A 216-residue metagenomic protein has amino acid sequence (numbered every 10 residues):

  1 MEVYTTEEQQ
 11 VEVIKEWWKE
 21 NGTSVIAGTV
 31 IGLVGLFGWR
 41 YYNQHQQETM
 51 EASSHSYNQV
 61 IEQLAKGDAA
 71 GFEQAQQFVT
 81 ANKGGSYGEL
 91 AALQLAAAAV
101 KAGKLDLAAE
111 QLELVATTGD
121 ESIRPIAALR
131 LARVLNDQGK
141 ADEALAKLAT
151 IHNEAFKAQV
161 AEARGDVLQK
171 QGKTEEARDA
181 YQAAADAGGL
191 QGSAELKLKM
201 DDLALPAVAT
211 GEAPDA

Functional and structural regions predicted by a protein language model:
M1-E7, E12, S56-L64, Y87-G88 (+1 more regions): Acidic, proline/glycine-rich low-complexity intrinsically disordered segments
M1-I31, E48: N-terminal positive-inside, membrane-proximal cytosolic segments immediately preceding the first
E8, Q47-S54, A69-F72, L90 (+1 more regions): Amphipathic alpha-helical repeat elements characteristic of tetratricopeptide repeat
T29-G35, Q63-Q74, K101-L107, R133-D142: Helix-turn-helix repeat elements of alpha-solenoid scaffolds
G35-H55: Transmembrane signal-anchor/signal-peptide helices with a preference for the extracytoplasmic
Y41-H45, T80-N82, T117-T118: Flexible helix-coil transition and linker loops at the boundaries of alpha-helical arrays
H55-L90: Short extracytoplasmic
S86, A92, A97-A216: Soluble extracytoplasmic domains of inner/organellar membrane proteins
